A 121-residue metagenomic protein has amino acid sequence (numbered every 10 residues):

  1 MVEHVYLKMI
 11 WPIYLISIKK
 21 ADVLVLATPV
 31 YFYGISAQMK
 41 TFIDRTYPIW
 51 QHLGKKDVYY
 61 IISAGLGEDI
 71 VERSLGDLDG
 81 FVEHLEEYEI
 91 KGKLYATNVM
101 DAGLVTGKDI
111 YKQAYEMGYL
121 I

Functional and structural regions predicted by a protein language model:
M1, V5: Short cysteine clusters
Y6-H84: Helix-loop-strand module that forms the ligand-binding subsite of alpha/beta enzymes
D79-I121: Glycine-rich phosphate/pyrophosphate-binding loop and the adjoining helix
